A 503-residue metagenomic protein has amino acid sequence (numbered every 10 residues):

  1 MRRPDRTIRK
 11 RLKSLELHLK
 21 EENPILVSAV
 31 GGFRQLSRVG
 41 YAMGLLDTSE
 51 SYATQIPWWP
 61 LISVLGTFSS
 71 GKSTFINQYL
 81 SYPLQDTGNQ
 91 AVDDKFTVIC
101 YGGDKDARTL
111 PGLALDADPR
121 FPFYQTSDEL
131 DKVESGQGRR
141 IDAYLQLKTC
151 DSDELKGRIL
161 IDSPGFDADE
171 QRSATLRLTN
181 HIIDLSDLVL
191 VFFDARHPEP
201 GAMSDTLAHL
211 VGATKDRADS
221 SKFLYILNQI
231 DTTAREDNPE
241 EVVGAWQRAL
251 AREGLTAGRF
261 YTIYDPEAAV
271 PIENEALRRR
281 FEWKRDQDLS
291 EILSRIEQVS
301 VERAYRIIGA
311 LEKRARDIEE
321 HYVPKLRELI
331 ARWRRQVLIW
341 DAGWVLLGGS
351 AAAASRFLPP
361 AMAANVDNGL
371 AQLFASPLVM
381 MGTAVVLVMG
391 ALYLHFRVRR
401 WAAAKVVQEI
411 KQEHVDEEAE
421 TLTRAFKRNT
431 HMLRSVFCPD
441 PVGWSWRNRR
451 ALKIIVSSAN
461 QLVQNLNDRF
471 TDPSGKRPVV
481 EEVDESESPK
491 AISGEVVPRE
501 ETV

Functional and structural regions predicted by a protein language model:
R2-D142, S152-D153, R158: Conserved G1/Walker A P-loop phosphate-binding module
L12, E16, G66-K72, V92 (+4 more regions): Cytosolic/nucleoplasmic, non-transmembrane interface domains of endomembrane and organelle-membrane proteins
F121-I159, D167-G254: Conserved C-terminal guanine-recognition region of P-loop GTPase G domains, centered on the G4
D167, L178, E420-V503: Charged, low-complexity cytosol-facing tails and large interhelical loops of integral membrane proteins
D219-L224, Q229-R303: Canonical P-loop GTPase G-domain recognition
E302-G348: Cytosolic-side membrane-insertion boundary helix
R334-E420: Transmembrane alpha-helical hairpins and terminal membrane-anchor modules
